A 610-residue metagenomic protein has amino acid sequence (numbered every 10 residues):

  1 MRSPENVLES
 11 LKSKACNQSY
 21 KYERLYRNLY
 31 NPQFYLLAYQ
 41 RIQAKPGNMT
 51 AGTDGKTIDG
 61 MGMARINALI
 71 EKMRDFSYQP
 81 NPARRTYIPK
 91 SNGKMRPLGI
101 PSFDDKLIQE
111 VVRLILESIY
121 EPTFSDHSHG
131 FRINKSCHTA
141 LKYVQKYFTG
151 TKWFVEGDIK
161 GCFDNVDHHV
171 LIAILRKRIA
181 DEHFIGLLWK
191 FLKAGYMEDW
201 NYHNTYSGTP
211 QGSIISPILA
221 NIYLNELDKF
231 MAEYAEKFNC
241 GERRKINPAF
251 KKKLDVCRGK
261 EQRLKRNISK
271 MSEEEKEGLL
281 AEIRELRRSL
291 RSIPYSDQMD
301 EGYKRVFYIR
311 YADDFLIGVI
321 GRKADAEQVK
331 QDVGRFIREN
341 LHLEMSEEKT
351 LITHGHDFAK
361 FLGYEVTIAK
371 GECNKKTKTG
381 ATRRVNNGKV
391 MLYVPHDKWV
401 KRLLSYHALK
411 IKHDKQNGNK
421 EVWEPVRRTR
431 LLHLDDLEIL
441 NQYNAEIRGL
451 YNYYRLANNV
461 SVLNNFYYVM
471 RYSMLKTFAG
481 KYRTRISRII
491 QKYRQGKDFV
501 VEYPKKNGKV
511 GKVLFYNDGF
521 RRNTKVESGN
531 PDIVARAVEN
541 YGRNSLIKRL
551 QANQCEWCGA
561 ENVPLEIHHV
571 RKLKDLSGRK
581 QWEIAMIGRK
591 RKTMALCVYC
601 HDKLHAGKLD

Functional and structural regions predicted by a protein language model:
M1-D610: Non-catalytic terminal/accessory segments
